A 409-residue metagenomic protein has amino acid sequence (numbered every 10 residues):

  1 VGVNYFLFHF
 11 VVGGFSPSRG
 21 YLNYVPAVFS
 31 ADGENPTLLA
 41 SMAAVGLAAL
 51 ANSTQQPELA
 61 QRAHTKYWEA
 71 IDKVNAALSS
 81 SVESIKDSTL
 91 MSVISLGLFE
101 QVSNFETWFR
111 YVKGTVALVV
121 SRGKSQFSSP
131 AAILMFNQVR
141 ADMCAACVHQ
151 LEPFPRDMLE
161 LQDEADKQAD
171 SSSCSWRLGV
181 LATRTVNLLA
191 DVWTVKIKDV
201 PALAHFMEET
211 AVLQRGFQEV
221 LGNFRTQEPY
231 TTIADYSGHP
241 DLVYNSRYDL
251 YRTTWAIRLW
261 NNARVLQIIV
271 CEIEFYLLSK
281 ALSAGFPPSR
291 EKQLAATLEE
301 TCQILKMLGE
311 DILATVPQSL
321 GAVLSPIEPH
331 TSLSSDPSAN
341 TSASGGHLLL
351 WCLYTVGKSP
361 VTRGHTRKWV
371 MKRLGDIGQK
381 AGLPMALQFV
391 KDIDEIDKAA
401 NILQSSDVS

Functional and structural regions predicted by a protein language model:
V1-S41, V45-L59: Acidic, Ser/Thr/Pro-rich intrinsically disordered transcriptional activation regions
N4, F8-S16, S103-F286, A295-G321: Central/C-terminal regulatory/activation regions of fungal transcription factors
G20-Y24, S53, P57, H64 (+3 more regions): Fungal-biased detection of long, low-complexity, Ser/Thr- and Lys/Arg-rich intrinsically disordered regions
A31-T37, V82-I85, A343: Short glycine/proline-enriched loop/turn "hinge" motifs that connect secondary-structure elements and lie
T37-L50, T65-D72, D87-V102, K113 (+4 more regions): Contiguous, well-ordered alpha-helical segments that form the cores/surfaces of helical PPI scaffolds
E58-Q61, V102-E106: Alpha-helix capping and helix-loop boundary segments enriched in small/acidic/polar residues
S79-T89, E106: Short, flexible active-site-proximal loops enriched in glycine and acidic residues
